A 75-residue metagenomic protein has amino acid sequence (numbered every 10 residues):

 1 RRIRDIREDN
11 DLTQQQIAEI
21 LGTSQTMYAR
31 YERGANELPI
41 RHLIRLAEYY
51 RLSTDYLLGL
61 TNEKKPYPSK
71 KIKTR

Functional and structural regions predicted by a protein language model:
R1-D9: A short, Lys/Arg-rich alpha-helix, primarily the initiator
R7, E32, D55: Acidic active-site catalytic centers that drive phospho-/nucleotidyl reactions and related ester hydrolyses
D11-R33, R45: Short alpha-helical DNA-recognition segment
G22, P39-Y56: DNA major-groove recognition helix of helix-turn-helix/homeodomain DNA-binding modules
E32, Y50, L58-T61: DNA major-groove recognition helix of helix-turn-helix
L58-R75: Short, charged recognition helix plus adjacent turn of helix-turn-helix-like nucleic-acid-binding domains
